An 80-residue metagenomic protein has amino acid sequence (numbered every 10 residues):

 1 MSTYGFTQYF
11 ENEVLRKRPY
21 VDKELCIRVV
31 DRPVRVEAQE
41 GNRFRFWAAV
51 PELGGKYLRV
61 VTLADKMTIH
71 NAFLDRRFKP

Functional and structural regions predicted by a protein language model:
M1-P80: Ribonuclease/tRNase effector modules and their secretory precursors
